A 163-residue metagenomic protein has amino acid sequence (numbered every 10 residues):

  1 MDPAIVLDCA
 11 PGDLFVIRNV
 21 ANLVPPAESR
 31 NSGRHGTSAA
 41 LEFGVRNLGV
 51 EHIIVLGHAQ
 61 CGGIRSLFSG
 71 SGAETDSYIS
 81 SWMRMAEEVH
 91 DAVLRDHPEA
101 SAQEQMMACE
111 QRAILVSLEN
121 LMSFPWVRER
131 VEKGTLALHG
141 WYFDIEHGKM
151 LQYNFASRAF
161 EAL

Functional and structural regions predicted by a protein language model:
M1-L23: Catalytic core of membrane glycerolipid acyltransferases/transacylases, capturing the structured, soluble-facing
G12, N22-E51, G62-L163: Divalent-metal-activated hydrolytic enzyme cores
V55: Conserved functional hotspot residues or short segments at active or partner-binding sites across diverse domains
